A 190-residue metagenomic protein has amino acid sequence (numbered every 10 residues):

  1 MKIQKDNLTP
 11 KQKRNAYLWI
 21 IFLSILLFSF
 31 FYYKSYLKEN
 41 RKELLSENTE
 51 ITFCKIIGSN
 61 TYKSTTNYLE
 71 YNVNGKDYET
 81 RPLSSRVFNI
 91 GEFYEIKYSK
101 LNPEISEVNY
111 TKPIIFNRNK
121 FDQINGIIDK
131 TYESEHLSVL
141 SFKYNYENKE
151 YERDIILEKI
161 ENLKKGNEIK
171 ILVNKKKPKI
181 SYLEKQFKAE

Functional and structural regions predicted by a protein language model:
M1-E190: Oxidizing extracytosolic/periplasmic lumen-facing domains of membrane-embedded or membrane-associated proteins
